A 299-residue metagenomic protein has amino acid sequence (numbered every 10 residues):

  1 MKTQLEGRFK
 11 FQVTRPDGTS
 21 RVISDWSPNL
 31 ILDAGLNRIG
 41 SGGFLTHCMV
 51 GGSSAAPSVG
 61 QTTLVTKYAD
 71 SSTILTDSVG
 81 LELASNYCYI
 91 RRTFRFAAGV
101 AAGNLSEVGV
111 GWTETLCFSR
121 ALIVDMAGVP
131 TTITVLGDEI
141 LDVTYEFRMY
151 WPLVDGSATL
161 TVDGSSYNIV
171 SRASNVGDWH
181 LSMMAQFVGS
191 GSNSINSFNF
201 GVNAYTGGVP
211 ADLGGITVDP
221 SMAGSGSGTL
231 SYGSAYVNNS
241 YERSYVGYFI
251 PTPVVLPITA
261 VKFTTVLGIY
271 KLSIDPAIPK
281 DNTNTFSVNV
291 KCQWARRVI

Functional and structural regions predicted by a protein language model:
M1-L105, W112-I299: Small cysteine-rich, disulfide-bonded extracellular modules of the LU/uPAR three-finger superfamily and closely related
